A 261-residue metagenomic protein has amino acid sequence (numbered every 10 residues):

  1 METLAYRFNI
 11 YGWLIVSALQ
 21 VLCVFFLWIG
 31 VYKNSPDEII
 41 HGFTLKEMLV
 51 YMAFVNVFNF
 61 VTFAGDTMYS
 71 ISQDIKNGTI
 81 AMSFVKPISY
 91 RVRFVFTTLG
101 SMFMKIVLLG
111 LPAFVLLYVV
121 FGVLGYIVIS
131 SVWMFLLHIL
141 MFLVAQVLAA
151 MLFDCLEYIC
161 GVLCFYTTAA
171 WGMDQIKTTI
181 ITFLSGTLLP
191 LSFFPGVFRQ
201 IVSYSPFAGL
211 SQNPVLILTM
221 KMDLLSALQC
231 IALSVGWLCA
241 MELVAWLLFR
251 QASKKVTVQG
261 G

Functional and structural regions predicted by a protein language model:
M1-G261: Hydrophobic transmembrane alpha-helices and immediately adjacent juxtamembrane helices of multi-pass inner-membrane
